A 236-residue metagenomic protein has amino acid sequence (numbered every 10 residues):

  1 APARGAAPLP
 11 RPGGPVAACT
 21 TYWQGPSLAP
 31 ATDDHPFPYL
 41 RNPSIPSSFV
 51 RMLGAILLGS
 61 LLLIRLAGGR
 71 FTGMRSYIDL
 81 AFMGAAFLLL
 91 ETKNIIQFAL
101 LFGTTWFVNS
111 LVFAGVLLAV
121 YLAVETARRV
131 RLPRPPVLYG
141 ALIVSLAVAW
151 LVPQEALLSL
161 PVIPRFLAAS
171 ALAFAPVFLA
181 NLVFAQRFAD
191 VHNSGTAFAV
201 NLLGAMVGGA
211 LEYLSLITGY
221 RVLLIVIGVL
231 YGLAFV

Functional and structural regions predicted by a protein language model:
A1-V236: Alpha-helical transmembrane segments of multi-pass membrane proteins
